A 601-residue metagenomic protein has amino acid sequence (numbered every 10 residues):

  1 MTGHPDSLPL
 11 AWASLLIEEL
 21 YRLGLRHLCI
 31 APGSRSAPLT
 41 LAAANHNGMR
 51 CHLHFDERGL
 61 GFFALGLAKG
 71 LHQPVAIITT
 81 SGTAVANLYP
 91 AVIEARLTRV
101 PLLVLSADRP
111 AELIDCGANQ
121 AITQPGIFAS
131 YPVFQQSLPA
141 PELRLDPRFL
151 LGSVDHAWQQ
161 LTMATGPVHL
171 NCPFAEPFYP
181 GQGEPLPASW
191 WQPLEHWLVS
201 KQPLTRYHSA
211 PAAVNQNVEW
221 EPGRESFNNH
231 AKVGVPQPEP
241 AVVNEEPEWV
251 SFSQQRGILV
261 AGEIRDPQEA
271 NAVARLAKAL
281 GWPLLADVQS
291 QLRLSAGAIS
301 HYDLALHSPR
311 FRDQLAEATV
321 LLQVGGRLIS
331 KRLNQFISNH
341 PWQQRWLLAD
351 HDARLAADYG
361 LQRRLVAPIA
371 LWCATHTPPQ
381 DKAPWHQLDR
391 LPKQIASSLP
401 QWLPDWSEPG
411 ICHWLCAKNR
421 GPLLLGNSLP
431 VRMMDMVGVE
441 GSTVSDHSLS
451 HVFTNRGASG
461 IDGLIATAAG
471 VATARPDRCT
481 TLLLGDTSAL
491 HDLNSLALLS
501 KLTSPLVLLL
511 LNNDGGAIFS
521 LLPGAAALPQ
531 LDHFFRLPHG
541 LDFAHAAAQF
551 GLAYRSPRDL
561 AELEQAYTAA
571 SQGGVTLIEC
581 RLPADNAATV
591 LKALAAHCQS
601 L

Functional and structural regions predicted by a protein language model:
T2-L8, A213, E225, F336-V431 (+1 more regions): Phosphate/pyrophosphate-binding active-site segments
A13-I17, Y21, A31-R35, L39-T40 (+2 more regions): Active-site diphosphate/adenylate-binding microenvironment
R26-I30, R50-H52, G70-R109, E317-G325 (+2 more regions): A short, small-residue-rich loop immediately preceding and capping a beta-strand
Q73, Q120-G166, R390, S397 (+2 more regions): Conserved thiamine diphosphate
N87, A261-W346, R354-A357, T443-D477 (+3 more regions): Glycine-rich, anion-gripping cofactor-binding loops and their flanking helix/strand elements in enzyme active sites
L105, E112-P125, G438-L601: Thiamine diphosphate
S106-V154, D287-L391, L499, P523: Glycine-rich, acidic loop regions that bind phosphate or pyrophosphate groups
G126, P167-A213, A566-L601: Glycine/aspartate-rich loop-and-adjacent alpha/beta segment that forms the canonical ThDP
